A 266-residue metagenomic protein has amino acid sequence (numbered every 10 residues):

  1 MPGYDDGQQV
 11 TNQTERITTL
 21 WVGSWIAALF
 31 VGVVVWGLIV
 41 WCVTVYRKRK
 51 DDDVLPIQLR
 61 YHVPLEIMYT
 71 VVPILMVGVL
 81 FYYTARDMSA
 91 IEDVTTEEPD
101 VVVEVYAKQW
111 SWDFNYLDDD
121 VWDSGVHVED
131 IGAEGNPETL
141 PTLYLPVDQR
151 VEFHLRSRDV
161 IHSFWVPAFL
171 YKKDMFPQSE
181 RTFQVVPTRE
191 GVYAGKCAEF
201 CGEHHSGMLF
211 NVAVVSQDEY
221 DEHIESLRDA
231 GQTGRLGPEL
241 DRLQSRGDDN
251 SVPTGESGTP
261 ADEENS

Functional and structural regions predicted by a protein language model:
M1-G23, V43-S266: Non-transmembrane, membrane-proximal soluble domains of secreted or membrane proteins
W21-V34: Alpha-helical transmembrane segments
G32-Y46: Alpha-helical transmembrane segments
